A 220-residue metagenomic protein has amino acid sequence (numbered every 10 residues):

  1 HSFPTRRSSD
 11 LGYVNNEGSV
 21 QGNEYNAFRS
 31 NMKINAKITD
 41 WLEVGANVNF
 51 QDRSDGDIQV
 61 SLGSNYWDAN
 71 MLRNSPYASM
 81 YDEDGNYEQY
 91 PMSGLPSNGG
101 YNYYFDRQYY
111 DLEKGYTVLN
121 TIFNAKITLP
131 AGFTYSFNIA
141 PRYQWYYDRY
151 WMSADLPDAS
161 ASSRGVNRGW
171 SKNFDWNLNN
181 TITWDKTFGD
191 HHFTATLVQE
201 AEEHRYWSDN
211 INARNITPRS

Functional and structural regions predicted by a protein language model:
H1-S8: Short, small-residue-biased leader/transition segments that mark boundaries at the very start of proteins
R6, G18-N23, R29, K33-N120 (+1 more regions): Surface-exposed loop/interface segments of Gram-negative outer-membrane beta-barrel transport/assembly proteins
L11-N15: Transmembrane beta-strand segments that form the barrel wall of outer-membrane beta-barrel proteins
T128: Functionally critical loop-and-helix segments that line ligand-binding/catalytic clefts of soluble enzyme domains
G132: Active-site and adjacent substrate-binding regions of carbohydrate-active enzymes
